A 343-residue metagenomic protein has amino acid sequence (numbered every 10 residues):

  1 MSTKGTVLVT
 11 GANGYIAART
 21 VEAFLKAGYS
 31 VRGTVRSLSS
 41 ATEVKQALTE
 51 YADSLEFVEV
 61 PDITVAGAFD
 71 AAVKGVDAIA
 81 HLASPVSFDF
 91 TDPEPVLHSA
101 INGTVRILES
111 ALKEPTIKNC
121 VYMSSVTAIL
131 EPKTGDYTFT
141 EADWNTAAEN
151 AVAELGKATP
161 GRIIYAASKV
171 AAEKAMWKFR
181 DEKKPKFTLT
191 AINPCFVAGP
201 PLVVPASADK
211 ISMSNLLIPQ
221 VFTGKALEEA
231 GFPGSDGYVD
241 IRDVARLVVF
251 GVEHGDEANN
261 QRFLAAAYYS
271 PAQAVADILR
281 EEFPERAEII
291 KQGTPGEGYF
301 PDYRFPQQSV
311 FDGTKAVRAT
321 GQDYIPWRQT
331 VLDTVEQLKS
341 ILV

Functional and structural regions predicted by a protein language model:
T3-T34: N-terminal Rossmann NAD(P)H-binding glycine-rich loop of SDR-like oxidoreductase domains
L38-E43, L48-N102: NAD(P)H-binding glycine-rich loop region in Rossmannoid oxidoreductase-like domains and their noncatalytic homologs
T91, P95, S99-P160: Conserved Rossmann-fold NAD(P)-dependent oxidoreductase catalytic core, especially the SDR/UDP-sugar
N150-L189: Active-site Tyr-X1-5-Lys
K183-K186, G199-N215, G251-R262: Glycine/proline-rich active-site loop of Rossmann-fold NAD(P)-dependent oxidoreductases
M213, E228-F250: Substrate-positioning beta->alpha
S235, L247-F300, W327, D333-V335 (+1 more regions): Mid/C-terminal beta-alpha module of Rossmann-like enzyme folds, strongest in SDR-family dehydrogenases/epimerases
E297-G321: Conserved C-terminal active-site "lid" loop/helix of NAD(P)H-dependent oxidoreductases that clamps the redox cofactor
